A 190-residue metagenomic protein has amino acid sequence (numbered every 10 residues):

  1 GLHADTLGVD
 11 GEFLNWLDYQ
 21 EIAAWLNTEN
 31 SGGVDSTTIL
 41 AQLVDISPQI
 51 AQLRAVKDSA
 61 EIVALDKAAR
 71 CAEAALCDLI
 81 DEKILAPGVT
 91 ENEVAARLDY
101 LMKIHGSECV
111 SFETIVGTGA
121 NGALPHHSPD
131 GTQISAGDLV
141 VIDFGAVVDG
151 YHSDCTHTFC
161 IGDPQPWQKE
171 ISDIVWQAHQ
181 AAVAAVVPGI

Functional and structural regions predicted by a protein language model:
G1-I190: Active-site neighborhoods and metal-handling regions in enzymes and metal-associated proteins
